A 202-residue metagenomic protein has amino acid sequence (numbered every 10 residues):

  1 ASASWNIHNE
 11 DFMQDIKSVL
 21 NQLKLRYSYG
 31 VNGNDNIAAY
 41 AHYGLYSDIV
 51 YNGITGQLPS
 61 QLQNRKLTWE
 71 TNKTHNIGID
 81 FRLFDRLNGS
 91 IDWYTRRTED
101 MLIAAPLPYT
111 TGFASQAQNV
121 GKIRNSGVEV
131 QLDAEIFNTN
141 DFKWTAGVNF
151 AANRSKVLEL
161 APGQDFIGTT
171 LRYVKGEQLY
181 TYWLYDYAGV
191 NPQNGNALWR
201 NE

Functional and structural regions predicted by a protein language model:
I7-N9, Y29-G33, W93-E99, A134-I136 (+1 more regions): Transmembrane beta-strands of outer-membrane beta-barrel pores
N9-D11, N21, K73, D85 (+4 more regions): Short coil turns and loop connectors of transmembrane beta-barrels in diderm outer membranes and organellar homologs
D15-K17, V31, D35-G44, M101-A105 (+2 more regions): Outer-membrane beta-barrel and related beta-rich outer-membrane complex signature in Gram-negative bacteria
S18-Y27, G89, W144-A146: Transmembrane beta-strands of outer-membrane beta-barrel proteins
A39-Q63, A104, P108-Q116, I167-W183 (+1 more regions): Surface-exposed loop/turn segments flanking beta-strands in extracellular/periplasmic regions
H42-Y43, D48-N88, S115-T139, Q178: Outer-membrane beta-barrel signature, preferentially recognizing the C-terminal barrel domain of Gram-negative
W93-G127, D141-K143, F150: Small-side-chain secondary-structure face that scaffolds active or pore-lining regions
Q118, F137-E202: Conserved small-residue
